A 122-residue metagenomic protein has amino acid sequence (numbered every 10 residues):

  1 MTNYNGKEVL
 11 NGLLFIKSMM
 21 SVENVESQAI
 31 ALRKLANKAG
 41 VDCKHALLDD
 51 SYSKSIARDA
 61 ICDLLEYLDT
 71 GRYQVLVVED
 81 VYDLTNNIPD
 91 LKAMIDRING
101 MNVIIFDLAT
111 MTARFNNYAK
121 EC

Functional and structural regions predicted by a protein language model:
M1-C122: Short, structured surface patches at the beginning of a domain
